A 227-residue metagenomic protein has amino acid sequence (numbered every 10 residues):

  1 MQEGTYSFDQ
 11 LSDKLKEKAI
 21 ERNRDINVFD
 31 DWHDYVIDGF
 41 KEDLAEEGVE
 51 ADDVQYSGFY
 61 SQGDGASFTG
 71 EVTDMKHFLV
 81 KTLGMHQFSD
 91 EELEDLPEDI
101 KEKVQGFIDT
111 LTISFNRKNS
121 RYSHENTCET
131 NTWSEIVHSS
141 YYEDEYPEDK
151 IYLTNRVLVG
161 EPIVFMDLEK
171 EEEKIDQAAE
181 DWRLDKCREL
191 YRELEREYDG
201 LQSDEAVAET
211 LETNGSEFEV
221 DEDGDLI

Functional and structural regions predicted by a protein language model:
M1-I227: Alpha-helical propensity feature that highlights long, continuous alpha-helices across diverse contexts
